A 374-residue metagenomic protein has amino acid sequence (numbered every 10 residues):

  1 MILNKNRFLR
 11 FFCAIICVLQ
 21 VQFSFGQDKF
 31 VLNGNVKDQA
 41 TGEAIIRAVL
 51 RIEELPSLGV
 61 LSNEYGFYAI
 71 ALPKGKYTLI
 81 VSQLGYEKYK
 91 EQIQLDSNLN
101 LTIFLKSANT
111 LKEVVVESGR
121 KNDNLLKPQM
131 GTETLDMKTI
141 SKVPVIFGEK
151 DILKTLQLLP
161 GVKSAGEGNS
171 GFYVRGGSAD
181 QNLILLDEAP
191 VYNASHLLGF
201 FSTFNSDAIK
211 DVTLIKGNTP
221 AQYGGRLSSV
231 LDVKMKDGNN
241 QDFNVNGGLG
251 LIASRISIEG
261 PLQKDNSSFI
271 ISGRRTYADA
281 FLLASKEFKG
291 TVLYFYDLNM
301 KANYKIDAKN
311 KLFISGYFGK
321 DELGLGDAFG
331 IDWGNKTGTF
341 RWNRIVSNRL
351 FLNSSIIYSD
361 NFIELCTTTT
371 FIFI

Functional and structural regions predicted by a protein language model:
F30-L32, Q39-E54, K74: Short, ordered, surface-exposed loop/turn motifs in non-cytosolic proteins
K37, A48-E53, S82-Y86, D96-P144 (+4 more regions): Short, acidic, small-residue-rich periplasmic hinge/interaction motif at the N-terminus of Gram-negative outer-membrane
L55-F67: Short, acidic Ser/Thr/Gly-rich low-complexity loop/linker segments typical of extracellular and cell-surface proteins
Y68, V114, F172, S229 (+3 more regions): Membrane-embedded beta-strands of outer-membrane beta-barrel proteins, especially the hydrophobic/small aromatic
E87, E117, L126-N182, L186-T219 (+2 more regions): Periplasmic N-terminal accessory/gating domains of Gram-negative outer-membrane beta-barrel systems
H196, D242-N244, A284-K289, L323-F329 (+2 more regions): Extracellular loop and loop/strand-boundary signature of outer-membrane beta-barrel proteins
G199-S202, K210-P220, S229-G260, S268-R275 (+2 more regions): Short strand-turn segments of transmembrane beta-barrel domains in outer membranes, especially the first one or two
G250-Y277, F288-E322, G330-Y358: Transmembrane beta-barrel wall of Gram-negative outer-membrane proteins
